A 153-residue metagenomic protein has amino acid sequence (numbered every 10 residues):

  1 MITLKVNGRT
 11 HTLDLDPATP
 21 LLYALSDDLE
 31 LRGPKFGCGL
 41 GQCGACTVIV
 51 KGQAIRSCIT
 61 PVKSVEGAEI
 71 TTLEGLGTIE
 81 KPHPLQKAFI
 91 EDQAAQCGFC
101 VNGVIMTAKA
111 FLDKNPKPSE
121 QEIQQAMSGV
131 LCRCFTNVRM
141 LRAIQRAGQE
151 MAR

Functional and structural regions predicted by a protein language model:
M1-R153: Signature of N-terminal electron-transfer/Fe-S-associated modules in redox systems
